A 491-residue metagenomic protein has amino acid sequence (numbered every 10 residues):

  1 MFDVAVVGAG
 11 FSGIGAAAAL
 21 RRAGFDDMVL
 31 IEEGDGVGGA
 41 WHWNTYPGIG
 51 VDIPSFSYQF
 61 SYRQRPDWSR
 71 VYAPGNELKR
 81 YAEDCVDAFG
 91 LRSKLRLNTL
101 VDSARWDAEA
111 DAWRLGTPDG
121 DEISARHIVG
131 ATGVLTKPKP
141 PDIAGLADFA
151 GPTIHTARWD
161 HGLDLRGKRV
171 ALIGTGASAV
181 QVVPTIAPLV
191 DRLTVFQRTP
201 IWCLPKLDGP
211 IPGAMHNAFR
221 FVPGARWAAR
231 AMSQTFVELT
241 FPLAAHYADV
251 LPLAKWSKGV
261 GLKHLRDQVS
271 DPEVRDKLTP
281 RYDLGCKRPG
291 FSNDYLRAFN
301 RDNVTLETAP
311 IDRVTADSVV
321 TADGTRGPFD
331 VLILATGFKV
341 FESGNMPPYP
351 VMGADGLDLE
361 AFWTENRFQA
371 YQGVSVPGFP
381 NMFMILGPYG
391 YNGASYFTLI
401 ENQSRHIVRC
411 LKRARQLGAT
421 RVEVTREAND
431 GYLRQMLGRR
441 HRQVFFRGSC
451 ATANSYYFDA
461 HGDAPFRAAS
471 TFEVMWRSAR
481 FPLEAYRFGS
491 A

Functional and structural regions predicted by a protein language model:
F2, P118-H127, R166, A322-V331: Core beta-strand elements of the Rossmann-like FAD/NAD(P) dinucleotide-binding domain in flavoenzyme oxidoreductases
F2, V6-R92, R198, D267-V269 (+1 more regions): Beta1-alpha1 glycine-rich phosphate/pyrophosphate-binding loop at the start of Rossmann-like nucleotide-binding domains
A5-F11, G15-G36, I128-K263, D267 (+4 more regions): Rossmann-like dinucleotide-binding core of oxidoreductases
R65-D84, D249-K255, Y282-D294: Short beta-strand to alpha-helix junction loop
R70-L135: Feature captures the FAD/FMN-dependent oxidoreductase FAD-binding
L97-A112, V304-A322: A conserved short coil-to-beta-strand element within the FAD-binding core of flavoproteins
V331, A335-A414: Glycine/threonine-rich phosphate-binding loop and adjacent beta-strand/alpha-helix elements that clamp
E401, R405-A491: C-terminal active-site-capping segments
